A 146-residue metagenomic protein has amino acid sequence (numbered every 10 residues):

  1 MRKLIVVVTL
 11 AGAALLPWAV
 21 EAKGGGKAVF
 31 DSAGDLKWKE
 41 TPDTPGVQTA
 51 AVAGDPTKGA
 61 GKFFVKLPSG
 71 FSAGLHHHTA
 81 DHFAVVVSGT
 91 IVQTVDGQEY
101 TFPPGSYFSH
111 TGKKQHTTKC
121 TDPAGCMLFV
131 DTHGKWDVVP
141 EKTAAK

Functional and structural regions predicted by a protein language model:
M1-L4: Positively charged n-region of N-terminal signal peptides that target proteins for export
V7-L15: Bacterial N-terminal signal peptides
W18-G59, T143-K146: A short, N-terminal "cap"/entry segment at the start of jelly-roll beta-barrel domains of the cupin/DSBH fold
D43-T44, D55-A60, G74-A80, V85: His-enriched metal-coordination microenvironments in redox/metal-binding proteins
D55, D96-K113: Short acidic-glycine-tyrosine-enriched beta hairpin
G61-H78, T111-K113: Conserved short histidine dyad/triad with adjacent acidic residue
P68-F71, H78-D96: Glycine- and acidic-residue-biased ligand/ion/polar-headgroup-sensing regions
G112-W136: Ligand-binding loop in jelly-roll beta-barrel domains
